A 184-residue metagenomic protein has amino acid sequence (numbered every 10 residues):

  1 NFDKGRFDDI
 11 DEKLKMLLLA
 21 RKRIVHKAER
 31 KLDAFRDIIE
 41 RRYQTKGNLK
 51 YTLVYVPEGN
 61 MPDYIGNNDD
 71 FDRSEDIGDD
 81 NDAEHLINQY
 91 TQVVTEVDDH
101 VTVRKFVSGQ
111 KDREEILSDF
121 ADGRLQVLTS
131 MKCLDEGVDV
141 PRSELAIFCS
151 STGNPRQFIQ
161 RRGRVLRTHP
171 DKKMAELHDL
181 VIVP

Functional and structural regions predicted by a protein language model:
N1-S118: Conserved helicase/translocase motor-coupling segment
D98-P184: Conserved RecA-like P-loop NTPase helicase motor core
